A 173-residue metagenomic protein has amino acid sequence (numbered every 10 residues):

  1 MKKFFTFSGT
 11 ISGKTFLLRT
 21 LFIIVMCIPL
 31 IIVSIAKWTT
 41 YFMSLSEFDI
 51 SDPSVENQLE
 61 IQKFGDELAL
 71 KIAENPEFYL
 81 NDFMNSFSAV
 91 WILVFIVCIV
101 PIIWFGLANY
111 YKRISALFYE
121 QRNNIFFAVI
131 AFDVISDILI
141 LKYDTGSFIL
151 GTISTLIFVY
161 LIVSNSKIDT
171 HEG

Functional and structural regions predicted by a protein language model:
M1-L30, A108-F127, I157-G173: Membrane-interface extramembranous regions at the lipid-water interface
K14-F22, F87-C98, N124-A128, L150: Alpha-helical transmembrane segments of integral membrane proteins
L30-I102, D133-T155: Membrane-helix interface segments in multi-pass membrane proteins
S86, V100-S115: Membrane-helix boundary/interface segments in integral membrane proteins
